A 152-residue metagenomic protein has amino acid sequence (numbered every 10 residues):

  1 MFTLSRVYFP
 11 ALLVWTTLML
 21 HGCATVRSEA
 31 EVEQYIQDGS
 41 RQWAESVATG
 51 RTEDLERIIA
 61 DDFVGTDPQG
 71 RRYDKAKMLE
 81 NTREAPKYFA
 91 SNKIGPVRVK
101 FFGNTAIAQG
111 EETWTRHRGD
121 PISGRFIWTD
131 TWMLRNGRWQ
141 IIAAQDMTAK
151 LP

Functional and structural regions predicted by a protein language model:
M1-L12: Bacterial N-terminal signal peptides that target proteins for export
P10-H21: Bacterial N-terminal signal peptides
G22-D62, F101, L151-P152: Short, low-complexity N-terminal intrinsically disordered segments enriched in polar/charged residues
W43, L55, F63, M78 (+2 more regions): Hydrophobic pocket/interface hotspot
V47, D62-Y73, E84-Y88: A short gly/proline-enriched turn/hairpin at secondary-structure junctions
I59, Q69, R98-F101, E112-W114 (+2 more regions): A mature extracytoplasmic/lumenal domain signature
E80-I122: Surface-exposed, charged secondary-structure patches
R125-P152: Short beta-strand edge/turn micro-motifs at domain boundaries
